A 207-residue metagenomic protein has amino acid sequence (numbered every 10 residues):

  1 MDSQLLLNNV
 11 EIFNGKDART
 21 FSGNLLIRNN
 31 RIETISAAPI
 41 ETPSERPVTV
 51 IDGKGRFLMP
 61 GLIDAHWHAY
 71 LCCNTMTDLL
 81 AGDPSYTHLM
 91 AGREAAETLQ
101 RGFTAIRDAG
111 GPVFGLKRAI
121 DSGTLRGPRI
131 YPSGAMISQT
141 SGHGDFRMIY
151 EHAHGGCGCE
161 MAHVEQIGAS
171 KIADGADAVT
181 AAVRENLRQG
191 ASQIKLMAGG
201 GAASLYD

Functional and structural regions predicted by a protein language model:
D2-L5, I12, K16-M59: Histidine-rich, glycine-flanked metal-binding segment
V10, L25, N30, G55 (+5 more regions): Divalent metal-coordination and catalytic microenvironments
F13, A109, M197: Conserved residues at the C-terminal ends of beta-strands
A18, I32, I40, E97 (+3 more regions): Surface-exposed, flexible loop/turn segments at secondary-structure boundaries
S44, V48-F57, L116-T124, A178-G190: Short amphipathic alpha-helices and their capping/turn segments at secondary-structure boundaries
R56-S122, T140-M148: Metal-associated gating/positioning segment near the N- to mid-region
T124-D207: Metal-coordinating catalytic core of metallo-dependent amide/deamination hydrolases
